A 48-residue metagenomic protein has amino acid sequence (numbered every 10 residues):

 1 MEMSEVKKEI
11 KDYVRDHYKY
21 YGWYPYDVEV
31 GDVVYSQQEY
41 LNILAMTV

Functional and structural regions predicted by a protein language model:
V6-K8, Y13-V48: Acidic, low-complexity, intrinsically disordered interaction modules
